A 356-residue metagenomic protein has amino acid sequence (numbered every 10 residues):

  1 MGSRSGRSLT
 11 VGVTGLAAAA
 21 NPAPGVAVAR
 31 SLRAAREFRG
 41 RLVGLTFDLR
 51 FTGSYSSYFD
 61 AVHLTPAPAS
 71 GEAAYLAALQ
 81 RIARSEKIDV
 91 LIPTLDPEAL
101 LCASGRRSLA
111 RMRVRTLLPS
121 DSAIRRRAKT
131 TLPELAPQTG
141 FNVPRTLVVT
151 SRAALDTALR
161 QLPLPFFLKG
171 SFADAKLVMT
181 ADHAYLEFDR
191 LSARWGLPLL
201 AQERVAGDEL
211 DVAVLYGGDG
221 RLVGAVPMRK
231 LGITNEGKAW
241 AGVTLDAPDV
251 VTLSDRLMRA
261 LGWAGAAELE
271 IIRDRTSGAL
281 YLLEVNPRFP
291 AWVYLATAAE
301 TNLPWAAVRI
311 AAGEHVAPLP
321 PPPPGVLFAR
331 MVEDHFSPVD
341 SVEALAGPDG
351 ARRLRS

Functional and structural regions predicted by a protein language model:
M1-L118: ATP-binding N-terminal substructure of ATP-dependent carboxylate-amine bond-forming enzymes
L45-F51, D96-E98, S122, G218-R221 (+2 more regions): Short glycine-enriched loops at secondary-structure junctions
E72-A77, L118, I124-T130, L177-M179 (+1 more regions): Short, charged, surface-exposed secondary-structure boundary motifs
L100-L101, T157, D211: Phosphate- and divalent-cation-binding pockets in alpha/beta enzyme and binding domains that engage nucleotide-derived
A123-A206, Y216-R221, P248: Active-site nucleotide/adenylate-binding loops and adjacent lid/helix of ATP-dependent enzymes
T180-L257, G262, I272-Y281: Phosphate-binding site of ATP-dependent enzymes
D246-S356: ATP-dependent carboxylate activation and anion-phosphoryl transfer catalytic cores that bind Mg-ATP to form
